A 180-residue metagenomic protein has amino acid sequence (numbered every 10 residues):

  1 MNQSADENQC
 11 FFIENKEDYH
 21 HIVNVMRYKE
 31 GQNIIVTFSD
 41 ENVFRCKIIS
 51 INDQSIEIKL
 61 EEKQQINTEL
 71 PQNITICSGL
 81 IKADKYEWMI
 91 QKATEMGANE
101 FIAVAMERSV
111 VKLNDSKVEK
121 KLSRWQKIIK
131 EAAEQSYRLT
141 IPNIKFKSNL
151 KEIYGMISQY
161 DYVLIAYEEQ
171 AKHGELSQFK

Functional and structural regions predicted by a protein language model:
M1-Q65: N-terminal positively charged helical leader segments and presequences
D6, N149-Y154, A171-H173: A short acidic, often aromatic-flanked loop/helix-cap motif at beta-alpha or helix-coil junctions that lines enzyme
Y28, K92-M96, K180: Short, solvent-exposed amphipathic alpha-helical segments in soluble enzyme and RNA/protein-processing domains
F38, A105, Y167-Q170: Short secondary-structure boundary segments
V43, V110, K172: Flexible, glycine-rich phosphate/dinucleotide-binding loops and adjacent beta-alpha linkers at cofactor/substrate
C46, L113, E175-L176: Short glycine-/acidic-enriched loop or helix-start segments at secondary-structure transitions that form or flank
N67-I165: RNA substrate-binding interface of SAM-dependent RNA methyltransferases
S158-K180: Active-site/ligand-binding-proximal alpha/beta "capping" segment
